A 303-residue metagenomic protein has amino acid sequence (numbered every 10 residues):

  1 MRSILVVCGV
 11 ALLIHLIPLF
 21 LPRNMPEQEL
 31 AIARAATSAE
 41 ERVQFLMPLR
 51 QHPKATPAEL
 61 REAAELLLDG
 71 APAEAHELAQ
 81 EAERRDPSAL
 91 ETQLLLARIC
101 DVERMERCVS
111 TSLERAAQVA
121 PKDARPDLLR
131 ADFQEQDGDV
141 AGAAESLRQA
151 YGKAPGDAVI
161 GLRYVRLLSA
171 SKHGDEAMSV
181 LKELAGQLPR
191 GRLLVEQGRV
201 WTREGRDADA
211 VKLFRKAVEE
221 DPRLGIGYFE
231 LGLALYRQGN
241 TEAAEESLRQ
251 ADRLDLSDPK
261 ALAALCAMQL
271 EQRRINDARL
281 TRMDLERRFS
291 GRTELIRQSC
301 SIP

Functional and structural regions predicted by a protein language model:
P26, T56-P57, L90-E91, A124-R125 (+6 more regions): Helix-start (N-cap) detector for alpha-helical repeat units in TPR-like alpha-solenoids, especially tetratricopeptide
R34, A64-E65, R98, D132 (+4 more regions): Residue-level recognition of tetratricopeptide repeat
H52, R85, V119, K153 (+4 more regions): Structural marker of alpha-solenoid helical repeat scaffolds
E62, L95, L129, R163 (+4 more regions): Canonical tetratricopeptide repeat
L68-D69, V102-E103, Q136-D137, A170-S171 (+4 more regions): Register position in tetratricopeptide repeats
A264-P303: Terminal, low-structured helical/coil segments at or just beyond the last alpha-helical repeat
